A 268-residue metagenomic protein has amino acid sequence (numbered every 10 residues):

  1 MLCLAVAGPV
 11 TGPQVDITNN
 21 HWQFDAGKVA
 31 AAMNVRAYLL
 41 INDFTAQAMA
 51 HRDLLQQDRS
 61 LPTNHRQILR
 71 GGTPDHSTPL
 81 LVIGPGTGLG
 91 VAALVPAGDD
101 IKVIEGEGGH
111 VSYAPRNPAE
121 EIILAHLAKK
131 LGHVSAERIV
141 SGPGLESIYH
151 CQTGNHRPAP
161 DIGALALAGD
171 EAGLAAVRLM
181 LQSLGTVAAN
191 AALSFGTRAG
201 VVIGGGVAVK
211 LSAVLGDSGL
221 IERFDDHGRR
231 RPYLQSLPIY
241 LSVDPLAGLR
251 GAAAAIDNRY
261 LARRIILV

Functional and structural regions predicted by a protein language model:
M1-L40, T45, M49-D58, A208-A213: Short beta-strand-loop/turn "lid" adjacent to the catalytic site in phosphate-handling enzymes
L2-H21, D25, D99-I101, P118-A119 (+1 more regions): Gly/Ser/Thr-rich active-site cleft segment
C3-A7, I41, L81-G88, A92 (+1 more regions): Short beta-strand segments
T11, Y38-G72, A159-R178, T186: ATP-dependent carbohydrate kinase catalytic cores
I17-N20, L39-A46, G71-T73, V82-G84 (+1 more regions): Active-site nucleophile and cofactor-binding loops and adjacent substrate-binding regions of central metabolic enzymes
N34-R36, H76-L80, T197-R198, S236-L237: Short coil/turn connectors at secondary-structure junctions
N64-Q67, H76-S135, S212-A213, L220-D225 (+1 more regions): Glycine-rich phosphate-binding loop of actin/hexokinase-like ATP-binding domains
P118-V268: ATP-binding/phosphotransfer module of carbohydrate and carboxylate kinases, centering on a glycine-rich
